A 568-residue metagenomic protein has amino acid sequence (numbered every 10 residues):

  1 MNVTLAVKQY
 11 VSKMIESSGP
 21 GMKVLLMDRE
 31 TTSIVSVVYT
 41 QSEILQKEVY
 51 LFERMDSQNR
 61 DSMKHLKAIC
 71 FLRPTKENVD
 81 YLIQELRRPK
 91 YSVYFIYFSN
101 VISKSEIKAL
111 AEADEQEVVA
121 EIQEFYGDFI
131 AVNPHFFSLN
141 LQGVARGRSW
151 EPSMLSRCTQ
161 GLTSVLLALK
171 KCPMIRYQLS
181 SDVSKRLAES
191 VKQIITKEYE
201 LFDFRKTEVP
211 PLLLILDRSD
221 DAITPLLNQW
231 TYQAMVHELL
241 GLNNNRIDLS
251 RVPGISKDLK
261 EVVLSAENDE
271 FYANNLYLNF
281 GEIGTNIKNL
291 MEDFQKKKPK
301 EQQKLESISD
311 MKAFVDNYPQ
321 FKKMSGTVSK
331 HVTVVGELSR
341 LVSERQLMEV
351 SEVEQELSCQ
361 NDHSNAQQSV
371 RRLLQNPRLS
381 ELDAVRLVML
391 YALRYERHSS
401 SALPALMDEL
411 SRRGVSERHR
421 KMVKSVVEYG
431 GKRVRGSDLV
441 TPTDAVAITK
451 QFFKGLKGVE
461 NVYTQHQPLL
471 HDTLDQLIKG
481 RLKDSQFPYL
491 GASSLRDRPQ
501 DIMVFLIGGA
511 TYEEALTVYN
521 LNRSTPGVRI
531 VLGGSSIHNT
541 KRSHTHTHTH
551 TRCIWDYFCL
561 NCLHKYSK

Functional and structural regions predicted by a protein language model:
M1-K568: Extended, well-folded catalytic/binding cores that form a central cleft or groove in large enzyme and scaffold domains
